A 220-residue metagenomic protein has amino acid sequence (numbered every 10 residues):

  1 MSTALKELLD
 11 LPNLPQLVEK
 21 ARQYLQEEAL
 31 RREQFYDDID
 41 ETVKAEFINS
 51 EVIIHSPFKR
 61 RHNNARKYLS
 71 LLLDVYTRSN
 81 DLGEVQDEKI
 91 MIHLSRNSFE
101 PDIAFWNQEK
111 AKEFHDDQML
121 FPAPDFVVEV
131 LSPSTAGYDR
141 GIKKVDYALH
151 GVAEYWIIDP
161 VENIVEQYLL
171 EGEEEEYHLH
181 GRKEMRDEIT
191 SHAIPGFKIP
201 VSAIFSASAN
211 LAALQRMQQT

Functional and structural regions predicted by a protein language model:
M1-T220: Gly/Pro/Ser/Thr-rich low-complexity, intrinsically disordered segments predominantly at protein N-termini
